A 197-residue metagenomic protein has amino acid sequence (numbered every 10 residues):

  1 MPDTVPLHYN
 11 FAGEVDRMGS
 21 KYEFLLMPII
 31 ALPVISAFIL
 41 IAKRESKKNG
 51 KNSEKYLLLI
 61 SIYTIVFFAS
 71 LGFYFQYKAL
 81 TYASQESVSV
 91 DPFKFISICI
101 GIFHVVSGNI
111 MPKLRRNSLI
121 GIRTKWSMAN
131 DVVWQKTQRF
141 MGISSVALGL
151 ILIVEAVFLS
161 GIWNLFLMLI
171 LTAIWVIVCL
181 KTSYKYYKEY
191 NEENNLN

Functional and structural regions predicted by a protein language model:
M1, P33-E45, V106-G121, T182-K188: Membrane-water interface of transmembrane alpha-helices
M1-L25, I120-A129: Active-site and channel-lining beta-strand-loop segments that bind or position nucleotide-derived/phosphorylated
R17-L32, S89-S107: Alpha-helical transmembrane segments
L25-I30, A37-I39, L59-F68, Q135-V146: Select subsegments of transmembrane alpha-helices in polytopic membrane proteins, especially boundary-proximal
L40-P92: Ordered, amphipathic secondary-structure segments that act as subunit-interaction surfaces in large macromolecular
C99, L165-C179: Small-residue-rich transmembrane alpha-helices that serve as helix-helix interface/gating elements in multipass
L119-S144: Membrane-helix boundary/juxtamembrane motif in polytopic membrane proteins
I153-I170: Extracellular/periplasmic helix-loop-helix junctions in multi-pass membrane proteins
